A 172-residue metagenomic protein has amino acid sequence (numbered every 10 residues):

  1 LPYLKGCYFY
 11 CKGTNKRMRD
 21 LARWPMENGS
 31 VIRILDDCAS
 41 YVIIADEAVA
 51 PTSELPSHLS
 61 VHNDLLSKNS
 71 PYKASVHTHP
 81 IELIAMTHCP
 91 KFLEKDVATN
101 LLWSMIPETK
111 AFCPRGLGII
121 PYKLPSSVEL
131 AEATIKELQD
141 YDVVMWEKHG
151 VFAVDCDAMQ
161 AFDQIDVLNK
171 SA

Functional and structural regions predicted by a protein language model:
L1-A172: Glycine-rich flexible loops
